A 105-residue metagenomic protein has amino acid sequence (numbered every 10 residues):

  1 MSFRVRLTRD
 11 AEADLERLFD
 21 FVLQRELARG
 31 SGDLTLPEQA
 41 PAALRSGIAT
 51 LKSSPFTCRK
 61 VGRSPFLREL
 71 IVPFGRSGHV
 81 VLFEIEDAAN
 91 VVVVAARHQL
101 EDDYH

Functional and structural regions predicted by a protein language model:
M1-R68, F74: Basic, Lys/Arg-enriched alpha-helical interface segments
G30-S31, I71-H105: Enriched for short, Lys/Arg-rich terminal
